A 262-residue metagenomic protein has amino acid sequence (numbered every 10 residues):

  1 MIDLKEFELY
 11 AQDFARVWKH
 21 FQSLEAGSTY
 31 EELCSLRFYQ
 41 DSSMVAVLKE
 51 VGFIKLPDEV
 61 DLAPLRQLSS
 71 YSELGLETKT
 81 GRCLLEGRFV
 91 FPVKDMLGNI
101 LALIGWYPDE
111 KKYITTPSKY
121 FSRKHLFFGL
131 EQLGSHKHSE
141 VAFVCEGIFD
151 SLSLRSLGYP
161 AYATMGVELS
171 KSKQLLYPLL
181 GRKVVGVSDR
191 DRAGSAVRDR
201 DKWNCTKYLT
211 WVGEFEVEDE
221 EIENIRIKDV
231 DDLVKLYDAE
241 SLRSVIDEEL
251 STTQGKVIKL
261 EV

Functional and structural regions predicted by a protein language model:
M1-V90, K94-L97, L133-K137, N204-C205 (+1 more regions): TOPRIM metal-binding catalytic domain and adjacent DNA-binding surface shared by DnaG-type primases
L56-R182, V197-R198: Phosphate-handling DNA/RNA-contact segment within nucleic-acid enzymes
A161-Y162, V184, T206-V212: Hydrophobic anchor at the start of a short beta-strand that flanks the dinucleotide cofactor-binding loop
M165-S170, D189-R192, F215: Short, acidic/turn-prone active-site loops that include or flank metal/cofactor- and phosphate-binding residues
L180-G194: A structural-propensity feature for long, helix-poor, extended segments
S195-K207: Short, aromatic/basic amphipathic alpha-helical patches
K207-I227: A generic structural motif
N224-V262: Metal-dependent DNA phosphodiester-chemistry modules and their immediately adjacent helices/loops in DNA-processing
